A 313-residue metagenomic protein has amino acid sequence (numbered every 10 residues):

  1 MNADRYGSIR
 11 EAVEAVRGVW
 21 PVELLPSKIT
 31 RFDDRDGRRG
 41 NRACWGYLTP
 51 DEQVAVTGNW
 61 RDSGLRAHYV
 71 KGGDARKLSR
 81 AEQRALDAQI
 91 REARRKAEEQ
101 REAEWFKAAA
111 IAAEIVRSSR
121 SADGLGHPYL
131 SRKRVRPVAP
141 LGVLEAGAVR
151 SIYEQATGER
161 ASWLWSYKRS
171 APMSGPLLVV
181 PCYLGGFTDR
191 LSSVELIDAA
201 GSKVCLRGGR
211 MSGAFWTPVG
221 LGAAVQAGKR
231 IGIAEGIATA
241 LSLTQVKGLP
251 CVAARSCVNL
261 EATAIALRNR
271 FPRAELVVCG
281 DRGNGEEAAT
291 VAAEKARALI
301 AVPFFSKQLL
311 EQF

Functional and structural regions predicted by a protein language model:
M1-G7, V225-K229, I237, L241-F313: TOPRIM fold recognition
M1-Y129, G283-N284, E294: Non-catalytic accessory segments of DNA primases and related replication-initiation nucleases
L25-D33, P140-T157: Short linear loop/turn motifs
T49-D51, R61-G64, E145, Y183-T188 (+1 more regions): Short acidic-glycine loop/turn motifs at beta-strand connectors
H68-K71, R84-D87, D189, I197 (+2 more regions): Conserved catalytic or regulatory cores that recognize and/or transform ribose-phosphate-containing ligands
Y129, P137-G142, A146, V277: Phosphate-handling catalytic cores of nucleic-acid transaction enzymes
K133: Mobile, glycine-rich extracellular loop/lid and propeptide segments that shape or gate substrate/ligand access
V149-P272: Phosphate-handling DNA/RNA-contact segment within nucleic-acid enzymes
